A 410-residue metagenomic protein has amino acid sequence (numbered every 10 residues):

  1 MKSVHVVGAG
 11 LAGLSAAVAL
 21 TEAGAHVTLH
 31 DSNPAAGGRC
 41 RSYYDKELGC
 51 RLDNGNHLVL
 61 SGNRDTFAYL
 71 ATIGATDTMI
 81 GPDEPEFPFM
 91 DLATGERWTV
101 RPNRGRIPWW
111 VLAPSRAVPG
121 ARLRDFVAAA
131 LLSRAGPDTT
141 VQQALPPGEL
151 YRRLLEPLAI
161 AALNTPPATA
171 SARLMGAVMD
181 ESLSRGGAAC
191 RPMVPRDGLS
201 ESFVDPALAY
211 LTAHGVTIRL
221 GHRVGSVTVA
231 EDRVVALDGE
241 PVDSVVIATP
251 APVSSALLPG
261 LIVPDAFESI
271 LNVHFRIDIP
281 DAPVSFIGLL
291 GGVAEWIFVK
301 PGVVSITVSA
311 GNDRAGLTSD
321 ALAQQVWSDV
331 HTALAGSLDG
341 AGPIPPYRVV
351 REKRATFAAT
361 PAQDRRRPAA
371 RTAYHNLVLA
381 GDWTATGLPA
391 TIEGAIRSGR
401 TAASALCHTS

Functional and structural regions predicted by a protein language model:
K2-L29: N-terminal Rossmann-like FAD-binding beta1-loop-alpha1 element of flavoenzymes
A12, A35, P252: Conserved Rossmann-like nucleotide-cofactor binding loop
T21-K46: Glycine-rich FAD pyrophosphate-binding loop
G38-G62, F126-A130: Glycine-rich active-site loop/strand segments that organize a redox cofactor
G62-D180, A189: Mobile amphipathic helical/loop "lid" adjacent to a hydrophobic cofactor/ligand pocket
R101-P102, I297-S410: Conserved flavin/dinucleotide-binding core of flavoenzymes
V178-V234, P241: Helical element adjacent to the flavin cofactor pocket in flavoenzyme catalytic cores
H222-D339: Mid-domain catalytic core of redox enzymes that form a hydrophobic substrate pocket/lid adjacent to a catalytic redox
